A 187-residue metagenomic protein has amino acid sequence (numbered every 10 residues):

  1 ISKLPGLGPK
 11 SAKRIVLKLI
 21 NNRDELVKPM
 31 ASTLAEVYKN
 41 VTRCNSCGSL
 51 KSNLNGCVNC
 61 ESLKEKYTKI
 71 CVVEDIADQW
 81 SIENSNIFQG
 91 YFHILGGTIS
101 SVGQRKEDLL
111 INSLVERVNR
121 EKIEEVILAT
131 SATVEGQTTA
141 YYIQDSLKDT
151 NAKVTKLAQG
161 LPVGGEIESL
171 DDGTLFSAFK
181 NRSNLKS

Functional and structural regions predicted by a protein language model:
K3, K13-Q79: Cys/His-rich Zn2+-binding cysteine-cluster or related metal-binding knuckle/ribbon modules and their
L4, N22, V37, L50 (+9 more regions): Conserved, well-folded catalytic cores of nucleic-acid-processing and energy-transducing macromolecular machines
A12, S62-T130: Extended interfacial segments that mediate partner engagement and assembly in macromolecular machines
K13-L17, K28, S32, N45 (+6 more regions): Solvent-exposed alpha-helical segments within well-ordered globular domains of core cellular machineries
L17, C57, I70, I76-Q79 (+7 more regions): Generic secondary-structure boundary/loop-capping signal
V27, G103-E107, G136: Alpha-helix N-cap/helix-start motif
F88, V115-S187: Long C-terminal interaction/binding lobes of large macromolecular proteins
